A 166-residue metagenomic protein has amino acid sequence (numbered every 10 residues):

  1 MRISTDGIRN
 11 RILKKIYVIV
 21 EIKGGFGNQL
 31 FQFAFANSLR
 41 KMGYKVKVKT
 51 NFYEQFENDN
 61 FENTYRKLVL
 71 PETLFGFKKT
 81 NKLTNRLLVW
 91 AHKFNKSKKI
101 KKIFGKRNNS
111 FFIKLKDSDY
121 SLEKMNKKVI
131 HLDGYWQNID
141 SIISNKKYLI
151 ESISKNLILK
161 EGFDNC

Functional and structural regions predicted by a protein language model:
M1-L13: N-terminal amphipathic/basic-hydrophobic helices that include classical n-h-c signal peptides and signal-anchor
I12, I16, N60-C166: Secretory-pathway luminal glycosyltransferase catalytic domains
V18, K41-V46: Short helix-capping/linker segments at secondary-structure and domain boundaries
E21-F31: A short, glycine/small-residue-rich beta-strand->loop->alpha-helix junction that serves as a flexible
I22, T50, G134: Pocket-edge structural micro-motifs
G27-Q29, Q55-D59: Short catalytic/ligand-binding loop motif for oxyanion handling, primarily in non-cytosolic enzymes, centered on
F31-L39: Short amphipathic alpha-helix
K45-Q55: A short beta-strand-loop structural module common to alpha/beta enzyme folds
